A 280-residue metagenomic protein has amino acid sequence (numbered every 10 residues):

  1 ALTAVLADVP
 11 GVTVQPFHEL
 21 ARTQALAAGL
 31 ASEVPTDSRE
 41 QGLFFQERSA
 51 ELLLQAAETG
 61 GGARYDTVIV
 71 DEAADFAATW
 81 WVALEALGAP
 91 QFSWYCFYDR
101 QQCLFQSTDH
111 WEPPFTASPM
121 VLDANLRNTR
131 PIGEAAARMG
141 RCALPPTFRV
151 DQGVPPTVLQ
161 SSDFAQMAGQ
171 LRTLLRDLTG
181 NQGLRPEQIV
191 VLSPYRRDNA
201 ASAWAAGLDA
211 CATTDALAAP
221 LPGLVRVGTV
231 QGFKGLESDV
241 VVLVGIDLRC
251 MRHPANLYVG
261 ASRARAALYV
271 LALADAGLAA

Functional and structural regions predicted by a protein language model:
A1-L26, Q55, G62-A63, T67-A280: Conserved helicase motor core of SF1/SF2 NTP-dependent helicases
R22-Q46: Conserved P-loop NTPase mechanochemical-coupling segment
E40-T67: Mid-core helix/loop region of P-loop NTP-binding domains shared across ATPases and GTPases
